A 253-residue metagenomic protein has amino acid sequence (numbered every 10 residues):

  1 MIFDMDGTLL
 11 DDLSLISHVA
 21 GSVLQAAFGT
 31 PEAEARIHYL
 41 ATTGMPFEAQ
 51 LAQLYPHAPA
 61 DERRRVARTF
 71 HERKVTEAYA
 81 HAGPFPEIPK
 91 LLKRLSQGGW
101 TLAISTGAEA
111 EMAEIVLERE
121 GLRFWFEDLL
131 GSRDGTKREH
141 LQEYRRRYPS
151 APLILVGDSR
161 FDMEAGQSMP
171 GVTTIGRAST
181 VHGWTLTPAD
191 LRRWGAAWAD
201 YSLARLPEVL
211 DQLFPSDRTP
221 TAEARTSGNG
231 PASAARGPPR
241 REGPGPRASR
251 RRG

Functional and structural regions predicted by a protein language model:
M1-F3, P215-G253: Non-catalytic pre-domain segments flanking phosphatase-related domains
M1-P86: N-terminal helical cap/lid subdomain that shapes the substrate entry/recognition surface in HAD-like hydrolases
T8, T106-A108: Conserved phosphate-coupling serine/threonine residues in phosphotransfer and NTP-handling enzymes
H38-Y39, L122-K137: A short, structured active-site edge motif that brings together acidic residues
T76-I104, E114, E139: Short, acidic loop-to-helix structural element flanking the phosphoryl-transfer center in phosphate-processing enzymes
L130-G131, A197-R205: Short acidic-hydrophobic, aromatic-tinged amphipathic segments that line or gate anion-handling sites
R138-G166: Conserved Lys-Pro-Asp/Glu-containing loop-to-beta segment of HAD-superfamily phosphomonoesterases, centered on
V156-D200: Acidic, Mg2+-coordinating phosphoryl-transfer loop and its flanking beta/alpha structural elements, shared across
